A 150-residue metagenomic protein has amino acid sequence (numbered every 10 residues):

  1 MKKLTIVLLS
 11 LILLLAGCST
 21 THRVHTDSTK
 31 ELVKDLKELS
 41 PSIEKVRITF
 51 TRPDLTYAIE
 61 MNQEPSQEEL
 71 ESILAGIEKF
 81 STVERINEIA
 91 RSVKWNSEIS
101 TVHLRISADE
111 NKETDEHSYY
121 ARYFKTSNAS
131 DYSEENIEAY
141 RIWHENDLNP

Functional and structural regions predicted by a protein language model:
M1-L4: Positively charged n-region of N-terminal signal peptides that target proteins for export
L13-G17: C-terminal motif of bacterial Sec signal peptides marking the signal peptidase cleavage site
C18-H22: Bacterial signal peptide processing site
D27-L39: Short amphipathic alpha-helix segments
E38-E64: Short edge beta-strands and adjacent turn/loop segments
A58-T114: Mature extracytoplasmic domains of secretory-pathway proteins
D115-Y123: Short beta-strand-loop
R122-P150: C-terminal partner/receptor-binding element of secreted or periplasmic proteins
